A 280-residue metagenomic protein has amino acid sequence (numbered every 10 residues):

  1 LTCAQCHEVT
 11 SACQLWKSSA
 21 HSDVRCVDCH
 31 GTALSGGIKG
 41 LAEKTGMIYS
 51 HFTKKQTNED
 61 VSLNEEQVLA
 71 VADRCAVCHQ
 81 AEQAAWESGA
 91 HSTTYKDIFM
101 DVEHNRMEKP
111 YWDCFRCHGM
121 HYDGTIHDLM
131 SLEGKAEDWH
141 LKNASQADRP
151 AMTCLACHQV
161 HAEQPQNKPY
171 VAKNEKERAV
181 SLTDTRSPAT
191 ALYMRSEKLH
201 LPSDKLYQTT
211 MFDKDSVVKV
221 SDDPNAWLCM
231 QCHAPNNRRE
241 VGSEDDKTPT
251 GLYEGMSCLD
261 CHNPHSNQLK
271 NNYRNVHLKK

Functional and structural regions predicted by a protein language model:
L1-K280: Short sequence/structural segments immediately N-terminal
